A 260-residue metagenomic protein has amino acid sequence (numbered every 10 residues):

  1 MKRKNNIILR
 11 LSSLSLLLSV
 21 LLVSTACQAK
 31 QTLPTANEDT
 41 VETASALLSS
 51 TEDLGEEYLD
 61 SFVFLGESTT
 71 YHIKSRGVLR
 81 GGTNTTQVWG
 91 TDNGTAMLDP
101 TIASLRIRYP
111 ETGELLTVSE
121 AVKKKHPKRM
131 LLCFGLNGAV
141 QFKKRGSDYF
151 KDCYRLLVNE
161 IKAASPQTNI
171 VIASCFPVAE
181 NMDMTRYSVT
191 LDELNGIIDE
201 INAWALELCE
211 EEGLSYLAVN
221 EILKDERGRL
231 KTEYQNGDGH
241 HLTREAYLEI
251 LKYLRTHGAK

Functional and structural regions predicted by a protein language model:
K2-L14: Bacterial N-terminal signal peptides that target proteins for export
V23-A26: C-terminal motif of bacterial Sec signal peptides marking the signal peptidase cleavage site
Q28-S61: N-terminal, intrinsically disordered, polar/charged segments of Gram-positive cell-envelope systems that serve as
E56-D152: Conserved SGNH/GDSL esterase-like catalytic core that processes O-acyl groups on lipids and polysaccharides
L105-Y109, V140-D148, V158-I161, V189-N195 (+1 more regions): Second-shell loop/turn segments in exported
Y154-N159, N202: Generic structural signal for well-ordered alpha-helices, preferentially at hydrophobic/aromatic core positions
S165-N169: A short helix->loop->beta-strand "cap" motif at the edges of active sites that frequently abuts
V178-K260: Catalytic His-Asp segment of secreted/periplasmic serine-dependent ester chemistry enzymes
